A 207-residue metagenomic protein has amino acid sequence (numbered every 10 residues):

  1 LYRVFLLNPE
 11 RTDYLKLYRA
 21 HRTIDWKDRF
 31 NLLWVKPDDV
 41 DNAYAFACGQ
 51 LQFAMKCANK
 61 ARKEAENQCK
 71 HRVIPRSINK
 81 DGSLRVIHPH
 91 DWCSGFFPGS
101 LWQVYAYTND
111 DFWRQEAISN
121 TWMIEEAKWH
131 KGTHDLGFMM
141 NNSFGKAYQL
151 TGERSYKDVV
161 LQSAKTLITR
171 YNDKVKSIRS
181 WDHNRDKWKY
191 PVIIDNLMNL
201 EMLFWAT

Functional and structural regions predicted by a protein language model:
L1-T207: Glycan-recognition and catalytic cores of secretory/periplasmic carbohydrate-active enzymes
